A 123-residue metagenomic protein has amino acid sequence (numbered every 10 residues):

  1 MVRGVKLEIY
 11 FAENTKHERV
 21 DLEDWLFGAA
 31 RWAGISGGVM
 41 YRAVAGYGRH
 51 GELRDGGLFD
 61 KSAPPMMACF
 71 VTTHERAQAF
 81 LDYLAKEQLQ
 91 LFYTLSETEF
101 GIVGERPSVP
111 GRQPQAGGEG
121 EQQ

Functional and structural regions predicted by a protein language model:
M1-Q123: Positively charged, small/polar-rich N-terminal and surface patches that mediate targeting and assembly and bind
